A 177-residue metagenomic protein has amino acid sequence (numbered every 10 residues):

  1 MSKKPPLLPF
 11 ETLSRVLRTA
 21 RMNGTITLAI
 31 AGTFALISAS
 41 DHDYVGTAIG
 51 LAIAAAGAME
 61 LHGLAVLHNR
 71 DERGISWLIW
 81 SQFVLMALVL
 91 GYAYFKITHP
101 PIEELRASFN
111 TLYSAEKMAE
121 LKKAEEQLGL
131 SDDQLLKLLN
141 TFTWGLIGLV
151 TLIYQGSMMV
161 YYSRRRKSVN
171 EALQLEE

Functional and structural regions predicted by a protein language model:
M1-E177: Topology signature of small-to-medium multi-pass alpha-helical membrane proteins
